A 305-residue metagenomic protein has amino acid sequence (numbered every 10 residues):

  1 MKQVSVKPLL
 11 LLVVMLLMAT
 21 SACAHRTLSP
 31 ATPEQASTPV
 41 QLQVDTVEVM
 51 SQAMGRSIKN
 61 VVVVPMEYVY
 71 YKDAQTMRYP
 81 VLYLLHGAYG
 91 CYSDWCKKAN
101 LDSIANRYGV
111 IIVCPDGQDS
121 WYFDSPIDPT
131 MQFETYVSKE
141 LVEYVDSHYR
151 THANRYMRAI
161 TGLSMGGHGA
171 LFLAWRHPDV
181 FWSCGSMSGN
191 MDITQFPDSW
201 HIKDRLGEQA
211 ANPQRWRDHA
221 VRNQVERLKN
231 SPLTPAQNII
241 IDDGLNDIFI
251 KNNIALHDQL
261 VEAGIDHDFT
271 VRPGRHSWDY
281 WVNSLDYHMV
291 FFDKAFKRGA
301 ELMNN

Functional and structural regions predicted by a protein language model:
K2, T20-S21: Coiled-coil-like amphipathic alpha-helices with heptad-repeat character
K2-L10: Bacterial N-terminal signal peptides that target proteins for export
P8, C23-A24: Intrinsically disordered, low-complexity serine/threonine-rich segments
L10-T20: Bacterial N-terminal signal peptides
A24-N305: Non-catalytic cap/lid and distal C-terminal segments of serine-dependent acyl enzymes
